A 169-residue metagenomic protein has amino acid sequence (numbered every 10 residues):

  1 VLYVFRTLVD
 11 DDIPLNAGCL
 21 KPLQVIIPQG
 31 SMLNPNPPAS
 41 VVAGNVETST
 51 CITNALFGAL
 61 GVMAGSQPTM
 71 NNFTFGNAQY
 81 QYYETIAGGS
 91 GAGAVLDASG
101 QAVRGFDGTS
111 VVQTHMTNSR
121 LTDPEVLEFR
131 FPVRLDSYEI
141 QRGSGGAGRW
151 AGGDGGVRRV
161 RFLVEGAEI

Functional and structural regions predicted by a protein language model:
V1-I169: Glycine/proline-enriched, intrinsically flexible loops and inter-domain linkers
